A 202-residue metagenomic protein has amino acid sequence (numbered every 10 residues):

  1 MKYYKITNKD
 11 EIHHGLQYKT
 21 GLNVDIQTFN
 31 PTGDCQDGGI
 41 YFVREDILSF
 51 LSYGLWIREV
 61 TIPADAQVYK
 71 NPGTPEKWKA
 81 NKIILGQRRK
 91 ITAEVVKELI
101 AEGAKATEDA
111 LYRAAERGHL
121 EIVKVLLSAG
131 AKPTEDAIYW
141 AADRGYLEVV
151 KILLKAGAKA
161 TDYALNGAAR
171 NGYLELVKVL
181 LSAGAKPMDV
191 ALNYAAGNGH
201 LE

Functional and structural regions predicted by a protein language model:
M1-D37: ADP-ribose/NAD+-binding catalytic cleft of ART/PARP-like enzymes
Q27-R89: ADP-ribosyltransferase catalytic core
V95, E121-I122, E148-V149, E175-L176 (+1 more regions): Conserved ankyrin/ankyrin-like repeat signature
A104, A131-P133, G157-A158, G184-K186: Ankyrin-repeat C-terminal turn/loop position
V179, A183, P187, A191-E202: Low-complexity/repetitive intrinsically disordered segments
